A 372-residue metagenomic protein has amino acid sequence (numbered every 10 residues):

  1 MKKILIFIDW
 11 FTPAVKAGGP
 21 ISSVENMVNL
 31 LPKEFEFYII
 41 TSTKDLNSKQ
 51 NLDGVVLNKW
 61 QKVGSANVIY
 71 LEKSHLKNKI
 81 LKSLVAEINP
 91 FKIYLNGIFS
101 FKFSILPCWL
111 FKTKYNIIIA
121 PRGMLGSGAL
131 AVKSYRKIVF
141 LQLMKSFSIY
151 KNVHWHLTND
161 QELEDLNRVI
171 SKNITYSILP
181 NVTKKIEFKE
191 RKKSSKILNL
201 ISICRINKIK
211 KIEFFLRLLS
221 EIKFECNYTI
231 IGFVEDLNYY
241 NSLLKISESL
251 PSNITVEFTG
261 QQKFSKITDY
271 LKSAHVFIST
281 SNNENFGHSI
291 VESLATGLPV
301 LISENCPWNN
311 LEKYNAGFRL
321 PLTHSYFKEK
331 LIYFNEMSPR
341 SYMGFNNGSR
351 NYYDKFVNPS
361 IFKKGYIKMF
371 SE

Functional and structural regions predicted by a protein language model:
M1-V55: N-terminal subdomain of nucleotide-sugar transferases
L5-F7, H156, T183, R191-K210 (+2 more regions): Conserved donor-binding/catalytic core segment of Leloir-type glycosyltransferases
S42-L46, I203, N227-L244, F258-Q261: Glycosyltransferase donor-sugar binding loop
K137-W155: Membrane-proximal helix-turn-helix segments that form the acceptor-binding/catalytic region of lipid-linked
Q261-Q262, D269-A274: Short alpha-helical donor nucleotide-sugar binding micro-motif in glycosyltransferases
N282: Aromatic "clamp/platform" in nucleotide-sugar-dependent glycosyltransferases that forms part of the donor/acceptor
P299-S303: Short hydrophobic beta-strand element within catalytic cores of glycosyltransferases and related nucleotide-activated
E336-S371: A charged, aromatic-enriched C-terminal amphipathic alpha-helix characteristic of glycosyltransferases across folds
